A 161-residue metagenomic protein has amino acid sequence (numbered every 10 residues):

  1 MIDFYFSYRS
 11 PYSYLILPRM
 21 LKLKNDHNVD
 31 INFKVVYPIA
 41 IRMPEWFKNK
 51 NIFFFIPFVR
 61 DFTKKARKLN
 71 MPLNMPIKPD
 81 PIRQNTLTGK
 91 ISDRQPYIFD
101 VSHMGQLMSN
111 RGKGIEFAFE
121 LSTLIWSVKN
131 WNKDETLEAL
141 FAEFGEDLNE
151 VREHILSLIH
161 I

Functional and structural regions predicted by a protein language model:
M1-D3, K24, N28-K34, G145-D147 (+1 more regions): Solvent-exposed, well-ordered amphipathic alpha-helical segments that flank/support binding or catalytic loops
M1-I16: Local sequence-structure signature of Cys/Sec-based thiol-disulfide redox active-site neighborhoods
I16-I125: Structural alpha/beta surface segment adjacent to cysteine/selenocysteine redox centers across thiol/disulfide enzymes
R111, I115-S157: Conserved acidic, metal-coordinating active-site core of Asp-based, Mg2+-dependent phosphoryl-transfer enzymes
I159-I161: Conserved small/polar residues in nucleotide/adenosyl-binding loops
